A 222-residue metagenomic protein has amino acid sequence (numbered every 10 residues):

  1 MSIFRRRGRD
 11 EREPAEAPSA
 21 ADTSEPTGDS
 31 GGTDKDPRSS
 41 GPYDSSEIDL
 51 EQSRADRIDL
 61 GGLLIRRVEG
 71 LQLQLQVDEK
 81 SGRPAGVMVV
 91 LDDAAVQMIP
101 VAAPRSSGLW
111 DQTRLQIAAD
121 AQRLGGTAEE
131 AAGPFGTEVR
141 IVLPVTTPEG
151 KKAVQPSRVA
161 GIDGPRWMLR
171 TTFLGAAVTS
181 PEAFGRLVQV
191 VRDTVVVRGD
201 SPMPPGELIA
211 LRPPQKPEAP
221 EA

Functional and structural regions predicted by a protein language model:
M1-S2, G8, A15-E16, S24 (+1 more regions): Long, low-complexity intrinsically disordered regions
F4, G32-L60, R66-V68, Q72-Q155 (+3 more regions): Conserved polar/disulfide-associated segments of primarily extracytoplasmic proteins
R7-S45: N-terminal intrinsically disordered, low-complexity tails
A20, V90, E129-A132, G136 (+3 more regions): A sequence-level detector of short, solvent-exposed, charge-rich linear segments
L71, T172-E221: Surface-exposed amphipathic alpha-helical segments
P156-G161: Hydrophobic/aromatic beta-strand elements that line small-molecule binding cavities or substrate pockets in beta-rich
